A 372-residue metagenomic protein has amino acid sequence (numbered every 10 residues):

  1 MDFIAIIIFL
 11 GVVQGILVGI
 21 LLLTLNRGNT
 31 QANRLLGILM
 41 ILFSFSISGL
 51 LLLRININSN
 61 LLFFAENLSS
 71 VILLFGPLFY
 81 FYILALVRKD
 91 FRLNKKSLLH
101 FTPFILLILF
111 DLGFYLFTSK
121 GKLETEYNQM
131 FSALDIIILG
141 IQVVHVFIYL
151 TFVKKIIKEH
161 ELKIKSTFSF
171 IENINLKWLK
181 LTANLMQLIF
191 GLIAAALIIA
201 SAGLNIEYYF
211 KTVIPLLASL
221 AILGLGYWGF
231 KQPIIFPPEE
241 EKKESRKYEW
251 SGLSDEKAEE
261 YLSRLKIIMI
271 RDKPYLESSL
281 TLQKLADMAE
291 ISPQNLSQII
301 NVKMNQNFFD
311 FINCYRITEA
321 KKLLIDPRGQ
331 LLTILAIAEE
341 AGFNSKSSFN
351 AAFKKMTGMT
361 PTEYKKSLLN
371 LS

Functional and structural regions predicted by a protein language model:
M1-D111, E126-N128: N-terminal low-complexity or simple alpha-helical regulatory segments that function as activation/interaction modules
D2-G11, L116, T125-K155, Y208-K211: Extracellular-loop-to-transmembrane junctions of the mid-late helices
A5-I8, V12-G15, L36-F43, F75 (+6 more regions): Residues within membrane-spanning alpha-helices of integral membrane proteins, especially the hydrophobic core/packing
L50-S59, G113-E124, A195-N205: Juxtamembrane "helix-exit" motif on the non-cytosolic side of transmembrane helices
V87, K155-I171: Cytoplasmic membrane-interface regions of multi-pass membrane proteins
R88-G113, F117, M130-L139, F170-Q187: The cytoplasmic-loop to transmembrane-helix boundary for the fourth helix
A183-E240: Interfacial "cap-and-anchor" motif at the non-cytosolic start of specific transmembrane alpha-helices
Y227-A341, S348, A352-K355, T362-S372: Membrane-proximal linker segments that couple transmembrane helices to downstream signaling/catalytic modules
